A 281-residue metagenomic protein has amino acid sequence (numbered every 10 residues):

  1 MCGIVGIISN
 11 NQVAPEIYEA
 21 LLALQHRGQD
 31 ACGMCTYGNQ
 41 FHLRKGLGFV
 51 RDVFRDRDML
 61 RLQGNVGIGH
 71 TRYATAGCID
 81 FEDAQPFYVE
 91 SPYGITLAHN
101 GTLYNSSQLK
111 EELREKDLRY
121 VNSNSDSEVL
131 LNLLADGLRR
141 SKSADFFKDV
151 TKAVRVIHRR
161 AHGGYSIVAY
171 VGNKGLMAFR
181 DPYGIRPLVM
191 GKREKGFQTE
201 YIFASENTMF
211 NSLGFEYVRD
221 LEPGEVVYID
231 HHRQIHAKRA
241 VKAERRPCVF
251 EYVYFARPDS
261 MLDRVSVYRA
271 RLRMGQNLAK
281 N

Functional and structural regions predicted by a protein language model:
M1-P223, Y228-N281: Conserved short alpha-helical segments that host acidic/polar catalytic motifs at enzyme active sites
